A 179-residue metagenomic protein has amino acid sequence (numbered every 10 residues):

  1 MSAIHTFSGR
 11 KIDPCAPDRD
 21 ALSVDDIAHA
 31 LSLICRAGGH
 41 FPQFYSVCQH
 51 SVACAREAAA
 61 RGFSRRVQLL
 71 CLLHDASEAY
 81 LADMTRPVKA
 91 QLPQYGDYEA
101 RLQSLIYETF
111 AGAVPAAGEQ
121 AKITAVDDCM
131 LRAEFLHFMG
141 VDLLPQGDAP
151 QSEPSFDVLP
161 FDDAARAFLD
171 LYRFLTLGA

Functional and structural regions predicted by a protein language model:
M1-A179: Metal-dependent phosphohydrolase cores
